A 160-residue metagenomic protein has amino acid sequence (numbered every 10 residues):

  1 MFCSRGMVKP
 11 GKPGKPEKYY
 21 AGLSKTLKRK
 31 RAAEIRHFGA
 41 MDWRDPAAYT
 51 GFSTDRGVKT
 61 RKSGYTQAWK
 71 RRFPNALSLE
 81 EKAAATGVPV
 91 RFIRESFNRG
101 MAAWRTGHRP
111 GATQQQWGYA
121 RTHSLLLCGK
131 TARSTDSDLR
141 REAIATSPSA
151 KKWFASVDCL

Functional and structural regions predicted by a protein language model:
M1-L160: Arg/Lys-rich, low-complexity, intrinsically disordered basic segments
